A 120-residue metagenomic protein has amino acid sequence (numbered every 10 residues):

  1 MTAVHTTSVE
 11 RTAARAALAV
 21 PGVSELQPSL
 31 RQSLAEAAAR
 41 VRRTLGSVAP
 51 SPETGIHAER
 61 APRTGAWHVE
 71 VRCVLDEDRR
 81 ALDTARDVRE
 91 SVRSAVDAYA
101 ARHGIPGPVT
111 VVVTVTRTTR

Functional and structural regions predicted by a protein language model:
M1, L75-R79: Short coil/turn segments at secondary-structure junctions
M1-R11, V20, V48, T119-R120: Actinobacteria-biased recognition of intrinsically disordered, low-complexity terminal regions
A13-S29: Short acidic amphipathic segments
L18, C73-D76: Amphipathic alpha-helical interaction elements
S24-C73, I105-R120: Short edge beta-strands and adjacent turn/loop segments
D78-H103: Short, non-transmembrane amphipathic alpha-helical segments
